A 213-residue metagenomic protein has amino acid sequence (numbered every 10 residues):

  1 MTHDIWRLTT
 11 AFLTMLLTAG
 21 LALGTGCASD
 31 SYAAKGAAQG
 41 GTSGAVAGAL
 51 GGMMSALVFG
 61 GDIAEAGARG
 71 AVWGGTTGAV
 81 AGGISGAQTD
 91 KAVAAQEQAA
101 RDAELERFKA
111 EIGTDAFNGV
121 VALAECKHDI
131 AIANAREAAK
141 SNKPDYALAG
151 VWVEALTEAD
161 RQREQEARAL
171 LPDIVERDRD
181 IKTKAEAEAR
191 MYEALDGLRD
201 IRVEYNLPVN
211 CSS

Functional and structural regions predicted by a protein language model:
T2-L13: Bacterial Sec-dependent N-terminal signal peptides
D4-I5, T25-A38, G83-Y205: Helix-termini ("caps") and immediately adjacent flexible loops/tails, especially at membrane-solvent interfaces
A11-A22: Bacterial N-terminal signal peptides
S29-Q98: Short, low-complexity, glycine-enriched hydrophobic/amphipathic alpha-helices that associate with lipid bilayers
D30, S212-S213: Short, solvent-exposed mixed-charge patches
